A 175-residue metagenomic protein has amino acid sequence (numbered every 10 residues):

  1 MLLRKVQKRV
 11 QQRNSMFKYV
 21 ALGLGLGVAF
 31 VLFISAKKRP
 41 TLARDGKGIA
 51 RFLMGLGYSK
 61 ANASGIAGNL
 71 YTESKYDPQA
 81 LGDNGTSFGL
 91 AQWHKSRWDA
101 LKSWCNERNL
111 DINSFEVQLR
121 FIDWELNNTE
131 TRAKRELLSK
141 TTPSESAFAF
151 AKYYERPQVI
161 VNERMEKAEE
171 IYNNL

Functional and structural regions predicted by a protein language model:
M1, R13, K18-G23, T131 (+1 more regions): N-terminal secretion targeting segments of exported proteins
M1-M16, K37-L56, N69, W93 (+1 more regions): Acidic, glycine/proline-rich intrinsically disordered low-complexity segments
Q12-K38: Single-pass alpha-helical membrane anchors
T41-R44, G48, G55, S74-T142: Peptidoglycan-targeting cell-wall enzymes and recognition modules
G57-K60, Q158: Residues at alpha-helix boundaries and short interhelical turns
K60-Y76, A151: Short, functionally critical alpha-helical segments immediately adjacent to catalytic or ligand/cofactor-binding
N62-I66, G89, Q118, S146: Residue-level detector of well-ordered alpha-helical segments, enriched for hydrophobic/aromatic packing positions
S144-L175: Active-site or metal-binding loop neighborhoods of secreted/extracellular toxin and effector enzymes
